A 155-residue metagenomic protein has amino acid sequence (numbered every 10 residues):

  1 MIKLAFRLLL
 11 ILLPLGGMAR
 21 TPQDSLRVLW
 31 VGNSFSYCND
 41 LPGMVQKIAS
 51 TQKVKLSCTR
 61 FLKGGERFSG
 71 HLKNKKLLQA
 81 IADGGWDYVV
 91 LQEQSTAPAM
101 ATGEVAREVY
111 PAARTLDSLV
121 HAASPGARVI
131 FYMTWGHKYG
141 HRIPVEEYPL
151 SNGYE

Functional and structural regions predicted by a protein language model:
M1-Q23: Bacterial Sec-dependent N-terminal signal peptides
A5, H71, R107-P111: Conserved phosphate-coordination/catalytic loops
A19-R60, L78-A82: Serine-esterase "nucleophile elbow" of acetyl-processing enzymes
G32-S34, K47, L62, E93-S95 (+1 more regions): A mature extracytoplasmic/lumenal domain signature
D40-G43, L72, E104: Generic recognition of short, well-ordered alpha-helical segments
M44-V45, K73-K75, E146-Y148: Short secondary-structure boundary/capping segments
C58-K76: N-terminal beta-loop-helix "entrance" segment that forms/cooperates in small-molecule cofactor or anionic ligand
L78-E155: Alpha-helical cap/lid subdomain in secreted, periplasmic, or secretory-pathway luminal O-acyl-processing enzymes
